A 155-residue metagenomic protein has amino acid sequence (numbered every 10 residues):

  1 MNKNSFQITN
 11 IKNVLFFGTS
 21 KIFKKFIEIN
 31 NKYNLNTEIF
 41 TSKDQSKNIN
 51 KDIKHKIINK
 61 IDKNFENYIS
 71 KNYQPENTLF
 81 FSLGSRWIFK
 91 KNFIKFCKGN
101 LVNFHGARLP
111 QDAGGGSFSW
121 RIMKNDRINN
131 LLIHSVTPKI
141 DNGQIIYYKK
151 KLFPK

Functional and structural regions predicted by a protein language model:
M1-K155: One-carbon transfer enzymes
